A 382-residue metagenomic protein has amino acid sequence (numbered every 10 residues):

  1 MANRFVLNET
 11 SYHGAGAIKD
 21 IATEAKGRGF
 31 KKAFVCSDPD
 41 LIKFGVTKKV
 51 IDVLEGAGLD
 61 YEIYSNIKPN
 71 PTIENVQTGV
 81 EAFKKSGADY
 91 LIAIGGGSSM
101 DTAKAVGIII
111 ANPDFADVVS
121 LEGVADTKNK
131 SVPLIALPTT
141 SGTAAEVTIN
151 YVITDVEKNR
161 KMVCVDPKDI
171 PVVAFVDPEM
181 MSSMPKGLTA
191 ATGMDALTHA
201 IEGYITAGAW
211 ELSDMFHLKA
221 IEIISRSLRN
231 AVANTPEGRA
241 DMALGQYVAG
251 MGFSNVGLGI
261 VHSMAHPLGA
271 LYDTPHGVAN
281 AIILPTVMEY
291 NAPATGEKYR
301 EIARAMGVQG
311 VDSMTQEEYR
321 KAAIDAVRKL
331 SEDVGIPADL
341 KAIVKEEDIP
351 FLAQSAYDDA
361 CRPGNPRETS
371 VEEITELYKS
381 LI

Functional and structural regions predicted by a protein language model:
M1-Y64, L381: An N-terminal, well-structured beta->alpha segment
I18-I21, K43-V46, I73-V76, S99-A103 (+3 more regions): Short glycine/serine/threonine-rich phosphate/pyrophosphate-binding segments that cradle anionic phosphate groups
I42-F115, R229-R239: N-terminal small/polar loop signature for handling phosphorylated ligands or for N-terminal nucleophile
E74-E179: Glycine/threonine-rich beta-strand-loop-alpha-helix active-site module that forms ligand/phosphate-binding
N150-V256: Carboxylate- and glycine-rich phosphate/diphosphate-binding segment that chelates Mg2+/Mn2+
P267-M306: Catalytic phosphate/nucleotide-handling subdomain of diverse soluble enzymes
Y299, Q309-I382: C-terminal charged capping/lid subdomain of soluble metabolic enzymes
